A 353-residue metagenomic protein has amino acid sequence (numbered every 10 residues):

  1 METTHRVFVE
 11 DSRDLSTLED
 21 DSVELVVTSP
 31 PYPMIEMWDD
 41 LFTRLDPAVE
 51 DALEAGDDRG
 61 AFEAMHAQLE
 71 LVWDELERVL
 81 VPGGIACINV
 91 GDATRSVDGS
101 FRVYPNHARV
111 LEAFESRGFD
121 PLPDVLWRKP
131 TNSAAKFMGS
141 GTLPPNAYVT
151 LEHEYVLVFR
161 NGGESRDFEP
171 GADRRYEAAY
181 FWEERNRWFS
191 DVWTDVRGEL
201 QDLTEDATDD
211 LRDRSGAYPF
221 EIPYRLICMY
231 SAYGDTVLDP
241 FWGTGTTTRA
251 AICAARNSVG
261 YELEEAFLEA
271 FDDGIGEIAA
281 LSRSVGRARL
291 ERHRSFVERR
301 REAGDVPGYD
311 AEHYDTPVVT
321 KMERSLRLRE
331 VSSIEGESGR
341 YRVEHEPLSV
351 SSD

Functional and structural regions predicted by a protein language model:
M1-M138, E184-D353: S-adenosyl-L-methionine-dependent nucleic acid methyltransferase catalytic domains
R128-L203: Flexible, glycine-/basic-rich loop-and-beta segments that form/coincide with the SAM-dependent methyltransferase
